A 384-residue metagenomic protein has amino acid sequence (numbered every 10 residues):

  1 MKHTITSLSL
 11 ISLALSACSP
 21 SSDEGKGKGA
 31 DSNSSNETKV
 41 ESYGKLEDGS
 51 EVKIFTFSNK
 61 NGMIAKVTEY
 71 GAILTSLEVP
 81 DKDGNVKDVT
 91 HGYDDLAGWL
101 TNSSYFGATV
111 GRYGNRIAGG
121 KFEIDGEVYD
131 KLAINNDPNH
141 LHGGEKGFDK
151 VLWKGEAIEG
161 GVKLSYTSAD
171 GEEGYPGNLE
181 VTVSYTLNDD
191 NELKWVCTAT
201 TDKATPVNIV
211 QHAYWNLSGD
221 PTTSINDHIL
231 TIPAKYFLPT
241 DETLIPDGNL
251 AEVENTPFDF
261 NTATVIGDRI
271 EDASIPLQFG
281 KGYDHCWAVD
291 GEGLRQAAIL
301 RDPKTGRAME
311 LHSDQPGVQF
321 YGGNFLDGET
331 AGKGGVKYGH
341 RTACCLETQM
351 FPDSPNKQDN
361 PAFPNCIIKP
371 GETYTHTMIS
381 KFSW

Functional and structural regions predicted by a protein language model:
K2-S9: Sec-dependent signal peptide recognition, specifically the positively charged N-region followed immediately by
L15-A17: C-terminal motif of bacterial Sec signal peptides marking the signal peptidase cleavage site
P20-M63, E69-W384: An exposed, glycine/acidic-rich loop-and-rim segment of catalytic or binding clefts
